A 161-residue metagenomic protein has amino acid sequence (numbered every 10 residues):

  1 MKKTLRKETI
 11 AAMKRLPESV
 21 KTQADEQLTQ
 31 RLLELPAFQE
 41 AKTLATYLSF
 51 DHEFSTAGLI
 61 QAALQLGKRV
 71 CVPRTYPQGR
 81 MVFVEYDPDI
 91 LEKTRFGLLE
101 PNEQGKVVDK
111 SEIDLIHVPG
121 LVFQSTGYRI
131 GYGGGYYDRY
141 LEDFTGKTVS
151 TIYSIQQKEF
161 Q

Functional and structural regions predicted by a protein language model:
M1-E112: N-terminal active-site beta-alpha-beta segment that forms phosphate/nucleotide-binding and substrate-recognition loops
V82-Q161: Conserved phosphate- and dinucleotide-binding cores of soluble alpha/beta proteins, encompassing both enzyme active
